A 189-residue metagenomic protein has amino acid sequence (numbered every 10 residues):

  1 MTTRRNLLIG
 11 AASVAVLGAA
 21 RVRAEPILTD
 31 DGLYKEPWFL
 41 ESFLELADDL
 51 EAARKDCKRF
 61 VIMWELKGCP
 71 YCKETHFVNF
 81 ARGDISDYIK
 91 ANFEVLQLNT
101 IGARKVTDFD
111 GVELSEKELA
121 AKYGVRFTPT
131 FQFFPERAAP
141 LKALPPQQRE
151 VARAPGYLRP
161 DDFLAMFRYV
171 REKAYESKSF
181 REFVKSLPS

Functional and structural regions predicted by a protein language model:
M1-V14: N-terminal secretory signal peptides and thylakoid transit peptides that target proteins across membranes
E25-F39: N-proximal helix/coil linker or "cap" segments that precede and/or mark the start of modular domains
S42-K58: A short beta-strand-turn-helix
D56-C69: Short active-site neighborhood of thiol/selenol oxidoreductases, capturing the structured segment around
K73-Y88: Typically the conserved alpha-helix immediately C-terminal to a functionally engaged Cys/Sec in thioredoxin-like
I89-E113: Thiol-based oxidoreductase modules, predominantly thioredoxin-like and allied folds used for disulfide exchange
E116-Q132: Structural micro-motif
P135-Y175: Non-catalytic, surface beta->alpha helical segment in thiol-disulfide oxidoreductase systems
